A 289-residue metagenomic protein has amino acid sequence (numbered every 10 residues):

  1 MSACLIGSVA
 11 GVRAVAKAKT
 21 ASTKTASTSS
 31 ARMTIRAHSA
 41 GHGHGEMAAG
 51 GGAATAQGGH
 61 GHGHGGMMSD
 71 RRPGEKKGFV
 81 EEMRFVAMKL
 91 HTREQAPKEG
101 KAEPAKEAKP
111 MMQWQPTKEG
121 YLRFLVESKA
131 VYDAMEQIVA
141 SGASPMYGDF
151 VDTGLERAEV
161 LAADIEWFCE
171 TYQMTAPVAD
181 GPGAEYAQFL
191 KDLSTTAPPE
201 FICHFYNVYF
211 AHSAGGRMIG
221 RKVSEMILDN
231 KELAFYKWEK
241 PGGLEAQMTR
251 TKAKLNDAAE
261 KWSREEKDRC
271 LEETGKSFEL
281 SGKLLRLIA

Functional and structural regions predicted by a protein language model:
M1-A26, A31: N-terminal chloroplast transit peptides
M33-A289: Metal- and O2-centered redox machinery and metal/ROS homeostasis
